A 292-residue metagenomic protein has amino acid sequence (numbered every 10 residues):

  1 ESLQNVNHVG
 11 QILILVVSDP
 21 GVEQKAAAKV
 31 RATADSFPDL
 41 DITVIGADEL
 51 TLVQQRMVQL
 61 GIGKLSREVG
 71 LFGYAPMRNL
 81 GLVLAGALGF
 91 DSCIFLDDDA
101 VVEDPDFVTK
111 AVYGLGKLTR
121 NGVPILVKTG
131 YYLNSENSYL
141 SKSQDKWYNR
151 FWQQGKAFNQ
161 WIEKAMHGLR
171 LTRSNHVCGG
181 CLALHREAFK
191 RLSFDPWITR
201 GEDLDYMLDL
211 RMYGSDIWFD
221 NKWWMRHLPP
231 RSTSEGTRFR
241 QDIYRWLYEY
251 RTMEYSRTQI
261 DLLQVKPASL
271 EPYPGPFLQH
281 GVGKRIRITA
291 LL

Functional and structural regions predicted by a protein language model:
S2-Q11, A32-F37: Short, acidic, metal-binding catalytic loop of nucleotide-sugar glycosyltransferases
V17, S36-F37, I243-L292: Terminal low-complexity segments of carbohydrate-biosynthetic enzymes
K29-L84, L88: Active-site-proximal specificity loops/subdomain of glycosyltransferases
F90-E103: Short beta-strand-to-loop acidic/aromatic patch adjacent to the donor-nucleotide binding site
P105-V127: Conserved donor-nucleotide/metal-binding helix-loop-beta segment in metal-dependent transferases, i.e., the alpha-helix
G122-K146: Short beta-strand-to-loop element that shapes/binds the nucleotide-sugar donor at the catalytic cleft/hinge
E163-A183: A recurrent flexible, glycine/aromatic-enriched loop bordering the glycosyltransferase active site that acts as
T199-Y206: Acidic donor-binding loop at a coil-to-helix junction in glycosyltransferase catalytic cores that engages
